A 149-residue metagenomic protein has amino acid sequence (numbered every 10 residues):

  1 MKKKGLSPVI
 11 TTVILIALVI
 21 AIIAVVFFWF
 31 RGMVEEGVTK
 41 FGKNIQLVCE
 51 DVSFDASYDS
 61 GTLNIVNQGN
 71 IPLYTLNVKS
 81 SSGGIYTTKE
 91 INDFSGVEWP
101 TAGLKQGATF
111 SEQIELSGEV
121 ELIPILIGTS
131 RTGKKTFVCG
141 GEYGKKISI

Functional and structural regions predicted by a protein language model:
M1-K2, I65: Short, functionally important structural connectors and interaction interfaces within domains
K2-F30: N-terminal single-pass transmembrane signal-anchor helix
R31-I149: N-terminal export/assembly leader peptides and their processing motifs that target proteins to secretory
